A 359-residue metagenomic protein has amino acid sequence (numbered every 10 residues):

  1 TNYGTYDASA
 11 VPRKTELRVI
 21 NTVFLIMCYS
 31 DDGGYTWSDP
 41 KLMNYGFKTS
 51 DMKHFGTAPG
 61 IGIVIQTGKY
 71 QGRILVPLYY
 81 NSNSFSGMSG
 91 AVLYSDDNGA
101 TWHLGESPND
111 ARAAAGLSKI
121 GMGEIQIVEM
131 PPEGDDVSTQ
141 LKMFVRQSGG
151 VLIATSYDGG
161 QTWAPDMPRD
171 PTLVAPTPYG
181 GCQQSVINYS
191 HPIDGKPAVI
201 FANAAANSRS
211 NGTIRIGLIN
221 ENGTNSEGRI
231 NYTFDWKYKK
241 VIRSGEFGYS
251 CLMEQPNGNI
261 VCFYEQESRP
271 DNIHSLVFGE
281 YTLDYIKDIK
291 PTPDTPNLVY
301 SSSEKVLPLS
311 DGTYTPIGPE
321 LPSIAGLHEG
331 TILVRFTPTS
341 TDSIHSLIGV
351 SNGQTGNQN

Functional and structural regions predicted by a protein language model:
T1-V299: Asp-box/BNR beta-propeller blade signature and adjacent active/binding-site loops in extracellular glycan-interacting
V137, G195, V299-S301, V334 (+1 more regions): Short, surface-exposed loop and linker segments with low hydrophobicity and enrichment for Pro/Ser/Thr
G150, P296, K305-L307, P319 (+2 more regions): Intrinsic-disorder/low-complexity peptide segments enriched for small residues
V299-T313: Short carbohydrate-recognition loop motifs
T313-N359: Extracellular glycan-recognition modules
